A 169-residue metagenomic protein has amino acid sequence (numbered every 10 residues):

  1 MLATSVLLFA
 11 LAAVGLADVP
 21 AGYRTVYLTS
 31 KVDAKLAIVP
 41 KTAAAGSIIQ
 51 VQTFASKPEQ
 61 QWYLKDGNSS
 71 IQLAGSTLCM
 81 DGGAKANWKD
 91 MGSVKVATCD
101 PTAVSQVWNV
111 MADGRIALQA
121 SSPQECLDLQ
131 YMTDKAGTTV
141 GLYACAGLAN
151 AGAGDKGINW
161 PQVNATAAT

Functional and structural regions predicted by a protein language model:
M1-D18: Fungal secretory targeting signals
D18-T169: Lectin-like carbohydrate-binding module/patch detector with strong preference for beta-trefoil
